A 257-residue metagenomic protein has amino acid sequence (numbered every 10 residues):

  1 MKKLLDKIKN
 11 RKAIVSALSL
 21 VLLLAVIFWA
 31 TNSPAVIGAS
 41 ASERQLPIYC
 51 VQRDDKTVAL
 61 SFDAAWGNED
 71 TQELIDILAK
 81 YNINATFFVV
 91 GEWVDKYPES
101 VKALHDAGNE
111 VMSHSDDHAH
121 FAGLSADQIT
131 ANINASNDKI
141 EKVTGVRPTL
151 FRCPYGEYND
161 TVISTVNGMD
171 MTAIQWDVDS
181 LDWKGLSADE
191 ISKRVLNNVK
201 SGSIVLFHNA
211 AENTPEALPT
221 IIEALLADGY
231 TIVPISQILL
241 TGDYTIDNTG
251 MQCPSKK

Functional and structural regions predicted by a protein language model:
M1-S61, D76-A85, S201-K257: Terminal accessory/targeting
V36-L124, Q128, N132-K142, V146-P148 (+1 more regions): Active-site beta->alpha N-cap acidic-glycine motif
E73, D106, A119-K256: Catalytic domains of cell-wall/extracellular-matrix polysaccharide-remodeling enzymes, centered on de-N-acetylation
